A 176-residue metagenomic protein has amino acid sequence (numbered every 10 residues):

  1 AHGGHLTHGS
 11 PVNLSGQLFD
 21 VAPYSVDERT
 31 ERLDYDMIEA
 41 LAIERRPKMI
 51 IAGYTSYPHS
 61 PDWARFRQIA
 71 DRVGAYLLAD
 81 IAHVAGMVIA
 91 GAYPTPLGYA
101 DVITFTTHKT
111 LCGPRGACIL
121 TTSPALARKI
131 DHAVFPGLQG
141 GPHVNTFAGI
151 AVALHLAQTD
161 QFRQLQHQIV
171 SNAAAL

Functional and structural regions predicted by a protein language model:
A1-L176: Conserved PLP-enzyme active-site core in the AAT-like
